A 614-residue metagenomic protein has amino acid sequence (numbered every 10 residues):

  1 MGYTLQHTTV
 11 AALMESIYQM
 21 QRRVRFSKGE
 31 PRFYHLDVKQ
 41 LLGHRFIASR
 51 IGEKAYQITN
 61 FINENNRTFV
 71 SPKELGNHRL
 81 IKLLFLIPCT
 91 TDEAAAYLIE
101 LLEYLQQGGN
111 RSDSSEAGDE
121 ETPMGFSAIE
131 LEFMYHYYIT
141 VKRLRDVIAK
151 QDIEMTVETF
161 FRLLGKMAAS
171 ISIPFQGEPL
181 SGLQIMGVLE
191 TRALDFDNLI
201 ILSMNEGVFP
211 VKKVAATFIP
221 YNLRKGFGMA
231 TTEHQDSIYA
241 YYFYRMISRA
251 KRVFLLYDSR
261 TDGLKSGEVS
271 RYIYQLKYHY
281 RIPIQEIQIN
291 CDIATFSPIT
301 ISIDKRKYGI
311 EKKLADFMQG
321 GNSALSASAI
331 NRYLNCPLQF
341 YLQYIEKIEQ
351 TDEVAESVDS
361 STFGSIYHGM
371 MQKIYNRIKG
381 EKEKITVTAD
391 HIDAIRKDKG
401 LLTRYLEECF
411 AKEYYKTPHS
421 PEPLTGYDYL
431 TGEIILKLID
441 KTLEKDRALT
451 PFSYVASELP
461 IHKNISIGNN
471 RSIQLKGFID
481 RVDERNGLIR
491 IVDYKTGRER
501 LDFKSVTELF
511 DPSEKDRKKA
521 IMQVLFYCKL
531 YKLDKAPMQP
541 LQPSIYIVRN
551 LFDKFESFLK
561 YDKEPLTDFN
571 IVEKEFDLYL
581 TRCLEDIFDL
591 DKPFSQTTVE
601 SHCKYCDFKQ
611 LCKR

Functional and structural regions predicted by a protein language model:
M1-R377, E381, T417, K441 (+1 more regions): Polyanion-engaging groove/track-forming segments
D119, G369-G468, K560, E564-T567: A non-catalytic, helix-rich entry segment at domain boundaries
G187, S203, Y257-S259, L459-K463 (+4 more regions): Active-site proximal loops enriched in glycine and acidic residues that flank catalytic Cys/His/Asp and coordinate
T191, S237-V253, L509-Y546: Metal-dependent nuclease catalytic cores in nucleic-acid-processing enzymes, especially RNase H-like/related
T217-K225, P337-E349, E407-F410, I489-S505 (+2 more regions): Active-site-adjacent bridging/hinge elements
T231-T232, E356, V506-R517, P565 (+1 more regions): Short histidine-centered catalytic/ligand-binding loop motif
I284, Q288-T295, R517, C528-R614: Metal-dependent nuclease catalytic regions and adjoining charged, substrate-binding loops involved in nucleic-acid end
A456-D534: Non-catalytic protein-protein interaction segments used by genome-maintenance enzymes to assemble and couple activities
